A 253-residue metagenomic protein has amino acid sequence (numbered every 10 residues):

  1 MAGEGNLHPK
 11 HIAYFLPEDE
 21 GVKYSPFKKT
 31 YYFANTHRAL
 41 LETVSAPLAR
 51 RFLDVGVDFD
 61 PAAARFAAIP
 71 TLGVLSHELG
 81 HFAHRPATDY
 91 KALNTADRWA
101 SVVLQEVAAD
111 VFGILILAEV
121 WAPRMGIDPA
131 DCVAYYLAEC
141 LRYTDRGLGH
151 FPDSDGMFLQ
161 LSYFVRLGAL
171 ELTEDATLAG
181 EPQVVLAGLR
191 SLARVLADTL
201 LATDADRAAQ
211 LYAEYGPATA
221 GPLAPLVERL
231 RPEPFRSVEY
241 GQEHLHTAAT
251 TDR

Functional and structural regions predicted by a protein language model:
M1-D58, F66: Contiguous, non-catalytic segments that form substrate-binding/exosite surfaces or channel walls
M1-F27, P182-R253: Non-catalytic terminal regions of proteins
S45-V55, E78-K91: Active-site-adjacent bridging/hinge elements
R65-I69, V102-E106, A130: Solvent-exposed, acidic/flexible segments
I69-T88, A109, I114: Active-site recognition of the HExxH zinc-binding catalytic motif
R85-V107: Post-HEXXH active-site segment of zinc metalloproteases
V102-E119: An active-site-proximal "capping" alpha-helix that borders the catalytic cofactor pocket
I114-P217: Long, well-structured alpha-helical subdomains associated with metal-dependent extracellular/ecto-lumenal hydrolases
